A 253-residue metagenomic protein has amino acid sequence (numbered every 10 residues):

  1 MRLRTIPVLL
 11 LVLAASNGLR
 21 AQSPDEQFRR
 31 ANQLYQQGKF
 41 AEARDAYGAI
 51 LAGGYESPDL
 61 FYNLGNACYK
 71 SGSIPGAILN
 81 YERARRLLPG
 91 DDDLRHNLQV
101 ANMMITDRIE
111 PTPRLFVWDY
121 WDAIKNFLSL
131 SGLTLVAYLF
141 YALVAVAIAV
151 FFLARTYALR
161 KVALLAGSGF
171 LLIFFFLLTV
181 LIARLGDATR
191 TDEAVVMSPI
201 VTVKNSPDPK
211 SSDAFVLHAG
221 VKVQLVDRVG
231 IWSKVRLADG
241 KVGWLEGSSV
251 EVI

Functional and structural regions predicted by a protein language model:
Q36, R190, V196-L225, V229-G230 (+1 more regions): Beta-loop motif signature
I74, L164-S198, S206-D208, R236-I253: Boundary regions of SH3-family modules and the immediately adjacent low-complexity/disordered segments in eukaryotic
P113-L153: Membrane-embedded alpha-helical segments of integral membrane proteins
